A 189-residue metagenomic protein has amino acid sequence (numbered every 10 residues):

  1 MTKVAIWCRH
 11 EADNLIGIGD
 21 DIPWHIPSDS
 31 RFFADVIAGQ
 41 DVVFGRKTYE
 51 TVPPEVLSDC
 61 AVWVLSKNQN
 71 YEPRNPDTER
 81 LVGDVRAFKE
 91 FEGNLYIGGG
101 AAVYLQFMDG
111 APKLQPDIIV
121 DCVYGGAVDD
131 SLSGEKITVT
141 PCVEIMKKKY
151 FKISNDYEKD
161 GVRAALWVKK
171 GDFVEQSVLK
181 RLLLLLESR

Functional and structural regions predicted by a protein language model:
M1-R189: Enzymes that bind and transform nitrogen-containing heteroaromatic metabolites
